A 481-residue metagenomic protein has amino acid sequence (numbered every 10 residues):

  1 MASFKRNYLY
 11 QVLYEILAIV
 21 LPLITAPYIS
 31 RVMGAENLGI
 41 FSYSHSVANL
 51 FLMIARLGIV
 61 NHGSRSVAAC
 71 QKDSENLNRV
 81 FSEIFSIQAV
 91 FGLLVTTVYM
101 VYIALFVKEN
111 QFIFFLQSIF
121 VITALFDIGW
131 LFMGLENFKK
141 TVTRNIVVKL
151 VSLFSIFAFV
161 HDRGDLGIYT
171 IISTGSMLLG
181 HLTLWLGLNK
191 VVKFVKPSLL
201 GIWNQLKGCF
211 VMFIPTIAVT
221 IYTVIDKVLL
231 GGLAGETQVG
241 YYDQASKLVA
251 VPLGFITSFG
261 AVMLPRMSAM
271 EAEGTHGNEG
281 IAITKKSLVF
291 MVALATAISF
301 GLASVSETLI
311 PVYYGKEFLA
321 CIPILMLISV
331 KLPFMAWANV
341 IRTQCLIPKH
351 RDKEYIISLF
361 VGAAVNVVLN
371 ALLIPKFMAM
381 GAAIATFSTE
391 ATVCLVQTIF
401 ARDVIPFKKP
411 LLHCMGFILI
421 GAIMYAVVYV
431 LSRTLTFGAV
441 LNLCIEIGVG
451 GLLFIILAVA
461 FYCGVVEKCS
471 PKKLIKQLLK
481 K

Functional and structural regions predicted by a protein language model:
S3-V60, L153, S173, F210-T237 (+1 more regions): Signature of the first transmembrane helix
F4, K139-V142, L166-S173, L182-T223 (+4 more regions): Interhelical loop/hinge segments that connect adjacent transmembrane helices in multipass membrane
P27, R56-K72, A245, V249-L288 (+1 more regions): Helix-loop junctions and terminal segments of transmembrane helices in multi-pass membrane transport/translocation
P27-Y28, G39-R56, V211, D226-V228 (+6 more regions): Alpha-helical transmembrane segments of polytopic membrane transporters and translocases
I103-F120, L302-P333: Interfacial segments at transmembrane-helix termini and the short loops linking adjacent helices
S118, T143-K190, G208, V249 (+4 more regions): Hydrophobic alpha-helical transmembrane segments
V121-N145, V330-V361: Membrane-interface junctions at transmembrane-helix termini in multi-pass inner-membrane proteins
Y429-K481: Membrane-proximal transmembrane or re-entrant/amphipathic helices at the cytosolic face
